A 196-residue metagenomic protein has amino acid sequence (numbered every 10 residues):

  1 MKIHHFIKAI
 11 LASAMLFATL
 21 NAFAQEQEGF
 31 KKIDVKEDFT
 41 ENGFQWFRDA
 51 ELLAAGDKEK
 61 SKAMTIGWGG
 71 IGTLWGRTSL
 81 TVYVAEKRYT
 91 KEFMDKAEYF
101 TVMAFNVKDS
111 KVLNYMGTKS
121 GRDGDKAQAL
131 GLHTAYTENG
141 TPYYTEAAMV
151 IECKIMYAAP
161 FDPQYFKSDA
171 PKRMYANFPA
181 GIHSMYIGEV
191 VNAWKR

Functional and structural regions predicted by a protein language model:
M1-L11: Bacterial N-terminal signal peptides that target proteins for export
K2, A24-Q25: Accessory low-complexity/Zn-finger-associated flanking regions of SET/PR-domain chromatin methyltransferases
Q25-R196: Active-site-proximal mixed secondary-structure blocks
